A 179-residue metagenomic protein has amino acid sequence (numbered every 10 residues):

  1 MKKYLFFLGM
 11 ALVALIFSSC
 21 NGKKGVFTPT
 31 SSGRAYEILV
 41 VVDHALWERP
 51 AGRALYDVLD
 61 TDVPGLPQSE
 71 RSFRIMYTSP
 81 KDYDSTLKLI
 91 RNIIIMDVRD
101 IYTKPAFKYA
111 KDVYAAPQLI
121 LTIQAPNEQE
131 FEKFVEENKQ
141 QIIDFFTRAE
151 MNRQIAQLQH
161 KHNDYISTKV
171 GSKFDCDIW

Functional and structural regions predicted by a protein language model:
M1-S31: Bacterial Sec-dependent N-terminal signal peptides
C20-W179: N-terminal targeting sequences that direct proteins away from the cytosol to non-cytosolic compartments
